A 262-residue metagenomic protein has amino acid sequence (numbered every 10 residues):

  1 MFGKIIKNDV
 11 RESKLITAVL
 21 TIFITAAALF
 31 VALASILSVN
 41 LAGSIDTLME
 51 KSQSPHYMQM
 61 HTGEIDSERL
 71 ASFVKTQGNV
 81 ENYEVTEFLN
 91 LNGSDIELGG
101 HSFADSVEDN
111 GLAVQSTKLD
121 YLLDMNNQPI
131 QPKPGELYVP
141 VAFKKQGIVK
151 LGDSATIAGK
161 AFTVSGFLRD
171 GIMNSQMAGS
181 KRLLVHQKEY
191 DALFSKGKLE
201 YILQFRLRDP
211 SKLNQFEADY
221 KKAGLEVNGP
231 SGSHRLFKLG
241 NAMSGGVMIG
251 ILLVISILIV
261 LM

Functional and structural regions predicted by a protein language model:
M1-I5, I36, S211, Q215: Charged, alpha-helix-enriched surfaces in structured cytosolic catalytic cores of large nucleotide-utilizing machines
M1-V19: Feature of multi-pass inner-membrane transport and sensor proteins that recognizes transmembrane helices together
F2, A28, L119-L122: Generic secondary-structure boundary/loop-capping signal
K4, H234-K238, I251: Alpha-helical membrane and juxtamembrane elements of multi-pass inner-membrane transport and channel proteins
K14-L41, N241-M262: Hydrophobic alpha-helical transmembrane segments of multi-pass inner-membrane transport and secretion
V39-R235: Basic-flanked hydrophobic alpha-helices used for secretion and membrane insertion
